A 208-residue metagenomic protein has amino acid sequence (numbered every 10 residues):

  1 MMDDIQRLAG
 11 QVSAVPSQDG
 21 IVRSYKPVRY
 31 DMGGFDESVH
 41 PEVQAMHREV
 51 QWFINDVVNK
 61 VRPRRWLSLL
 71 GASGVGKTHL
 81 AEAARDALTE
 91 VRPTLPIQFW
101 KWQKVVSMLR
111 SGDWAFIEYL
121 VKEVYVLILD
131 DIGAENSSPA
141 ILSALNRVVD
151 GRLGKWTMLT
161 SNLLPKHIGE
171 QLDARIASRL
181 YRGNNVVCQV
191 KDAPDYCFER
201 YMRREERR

Functional and structural regions predicted by a protein language model:
M1-N55, V186-V187, D192-R208: A short, basic N-terminal segment
D36-P41, L70-G71, V105, N136: Surface-exposed cleft-lining segments at the edges of enzyme active sites
V58: ABC-family P-loop ATPase nucleotide-binding domains
V61-A81: Walker A/P-loop nucleotide-binding motif
R64-S68, P96-I97, V126, W156-M158: Residue-level preference for the first positions of well-ordered beta-strands
R85-D86, E90-T94, V105-L109, I132-R208: Replace "adjacent to P-loop NTPase cores in ATP/GTP-dependent enzymes" with "adjacent to NTP-binding cores
A87-L127: AAA+/P-loop NTPase substrate/partner-engagement loops
